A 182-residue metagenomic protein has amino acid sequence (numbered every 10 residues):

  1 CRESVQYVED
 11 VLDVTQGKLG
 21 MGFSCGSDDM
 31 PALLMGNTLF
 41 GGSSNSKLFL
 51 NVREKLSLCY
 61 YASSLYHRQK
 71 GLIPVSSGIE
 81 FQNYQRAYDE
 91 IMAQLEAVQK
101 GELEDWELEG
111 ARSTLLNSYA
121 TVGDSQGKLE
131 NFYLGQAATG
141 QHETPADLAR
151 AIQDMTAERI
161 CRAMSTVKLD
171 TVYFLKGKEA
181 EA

Functional and structural regions predicted by a protein language model:
C1-F49, L56: His/Glu-based metal-binding/catalytic segments typifying zinc-dependent metallopeptidases
L12-T15, L65-G71, Q141: Short, flexible turn/loop "capping" segments at secondary-structure junctions
M21, L34-G36, V52, V75 (+3 more regions): Buried hydrophobic packing residues in well-ordered domains
D29-A32, N83-A87, E181-A182: Short, conserved charged micro-motifs
C59-S64: A short linear hydrophobic-aromatic micro-motif
Y66-V122: M16/insulysin-pitrilysin zinc metalloprotease superfamily fold
A111-A182: C-terminal regions of mature proteins
